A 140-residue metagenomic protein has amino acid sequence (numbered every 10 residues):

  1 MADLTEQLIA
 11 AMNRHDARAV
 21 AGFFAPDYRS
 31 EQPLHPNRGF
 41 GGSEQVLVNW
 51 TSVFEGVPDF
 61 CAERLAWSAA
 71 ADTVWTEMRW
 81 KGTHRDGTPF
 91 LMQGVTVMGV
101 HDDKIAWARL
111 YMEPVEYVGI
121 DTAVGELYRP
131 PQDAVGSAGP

Functional and structural regions predicted by a protein language model:
M1-P26, E126-P140: Short, low-complexity N-terminal intrinsically disordered segments enriched in polar/charged residues
T5, M12, F24, V46 (+3 more regions): Hydrophobic alpha-helical core bundles mediating ligand binding, dimerization, or RNAP-core interactions
A17-A71: A solvent-exposed, acidic/Ser-Thr-rich amphipathic alpha-helical stretch
W50, A62-S68, R79-G82, Q93-G99: Hydrophobic/aromatic beta-strand elements that line small-molecule binding cavities or substrate pockets in beta-rich
A71-T73, D102: Residue-level signal for tight coil/turn positions that link beta-strands
T88-F90: Short loop/turn motifs at secondary-structure junctions and domain boundaries
V97-T122: Short beta-strand edge/turn micro-motifs at domain boundaries
